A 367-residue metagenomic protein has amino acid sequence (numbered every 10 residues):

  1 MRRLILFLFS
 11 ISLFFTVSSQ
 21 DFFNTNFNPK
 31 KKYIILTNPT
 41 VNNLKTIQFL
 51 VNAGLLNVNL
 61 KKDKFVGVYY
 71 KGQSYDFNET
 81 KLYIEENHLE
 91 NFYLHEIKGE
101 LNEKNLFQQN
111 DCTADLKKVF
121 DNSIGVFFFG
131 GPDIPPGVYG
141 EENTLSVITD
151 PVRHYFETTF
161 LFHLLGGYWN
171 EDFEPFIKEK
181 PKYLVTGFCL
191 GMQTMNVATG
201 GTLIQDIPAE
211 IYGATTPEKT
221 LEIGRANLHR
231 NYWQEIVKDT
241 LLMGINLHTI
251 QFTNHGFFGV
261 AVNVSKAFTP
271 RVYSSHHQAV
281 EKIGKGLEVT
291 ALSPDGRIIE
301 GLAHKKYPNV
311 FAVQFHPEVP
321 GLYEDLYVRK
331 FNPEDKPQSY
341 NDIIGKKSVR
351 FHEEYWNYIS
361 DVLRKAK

Functional and structural regions predicted by a protein language model:
R2-L4, S18-T186, V197-I204, P208-G259 (+6 more regions): N-terminal beta1-alpha1 cap of cysteine-dependent amidohydrolase-like domains
L6-T16: Bacterial N-terminal signal peptides
C189: Catalytic nucleophile serine of serine hydrolases, specifically the conserved "nucleophile elbow" pentapeptide
M192: Catalytic nucleophile loop
